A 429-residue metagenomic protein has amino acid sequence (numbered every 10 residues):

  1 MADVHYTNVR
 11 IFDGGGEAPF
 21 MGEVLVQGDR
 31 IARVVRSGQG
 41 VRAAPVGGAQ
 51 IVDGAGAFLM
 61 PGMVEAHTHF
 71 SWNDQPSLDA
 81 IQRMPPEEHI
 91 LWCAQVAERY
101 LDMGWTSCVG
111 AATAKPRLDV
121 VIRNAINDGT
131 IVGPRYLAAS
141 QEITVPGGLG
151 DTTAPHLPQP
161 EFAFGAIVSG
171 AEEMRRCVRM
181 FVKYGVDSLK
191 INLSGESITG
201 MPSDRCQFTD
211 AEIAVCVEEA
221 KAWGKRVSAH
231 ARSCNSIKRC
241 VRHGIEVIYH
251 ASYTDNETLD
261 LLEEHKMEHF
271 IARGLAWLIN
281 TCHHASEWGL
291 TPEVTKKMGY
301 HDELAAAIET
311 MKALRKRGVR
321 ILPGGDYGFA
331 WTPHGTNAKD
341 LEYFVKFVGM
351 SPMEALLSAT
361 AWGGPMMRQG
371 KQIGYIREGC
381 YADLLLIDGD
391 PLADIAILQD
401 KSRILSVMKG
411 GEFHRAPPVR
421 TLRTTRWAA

Functional and structural regions predicted by a protein language model:
A2-H5, I11, G15-M60, R420 (+1 more regions): Histidine-rich, glycine-flanked metal-binding segment
A57-T130, P146, A211, H243: Metal-associated gating/positioning segment near the N- to mid-region
F70-H89, L101, P146-A163, E196-T209 (+1 more regions): Active-site gating loops and adjacent loop-to-helix segments of metal-dependent hydrolytic enzymes
Q75-S77, D119, M201, I237-H243 (+4 more regions): Histidine/acidic-residue-rich catalytic or RNA/ligand-binding cores of hydrolases and nuclease-related proteins
C93-I122, V132-E142, V186-G200, R226 (+3 more regions): Divalent metal-dependent hydrolysis catalytic cores, especially in the metallo-beta-lactamase
F162-V241: Metal-dependent enolase-superfamily TIM-barrel catalytic cores that perform enediolate-based chemistry
A222, P292-T295, E303-D390: His/Asp/Glu-enriched, well-ordered alpha-helical/loop segment that forms or immediately abuts the divalent-metal
A359-A361, E378-T425: C-terminal cap of metal-dependent C-N hydrolases
